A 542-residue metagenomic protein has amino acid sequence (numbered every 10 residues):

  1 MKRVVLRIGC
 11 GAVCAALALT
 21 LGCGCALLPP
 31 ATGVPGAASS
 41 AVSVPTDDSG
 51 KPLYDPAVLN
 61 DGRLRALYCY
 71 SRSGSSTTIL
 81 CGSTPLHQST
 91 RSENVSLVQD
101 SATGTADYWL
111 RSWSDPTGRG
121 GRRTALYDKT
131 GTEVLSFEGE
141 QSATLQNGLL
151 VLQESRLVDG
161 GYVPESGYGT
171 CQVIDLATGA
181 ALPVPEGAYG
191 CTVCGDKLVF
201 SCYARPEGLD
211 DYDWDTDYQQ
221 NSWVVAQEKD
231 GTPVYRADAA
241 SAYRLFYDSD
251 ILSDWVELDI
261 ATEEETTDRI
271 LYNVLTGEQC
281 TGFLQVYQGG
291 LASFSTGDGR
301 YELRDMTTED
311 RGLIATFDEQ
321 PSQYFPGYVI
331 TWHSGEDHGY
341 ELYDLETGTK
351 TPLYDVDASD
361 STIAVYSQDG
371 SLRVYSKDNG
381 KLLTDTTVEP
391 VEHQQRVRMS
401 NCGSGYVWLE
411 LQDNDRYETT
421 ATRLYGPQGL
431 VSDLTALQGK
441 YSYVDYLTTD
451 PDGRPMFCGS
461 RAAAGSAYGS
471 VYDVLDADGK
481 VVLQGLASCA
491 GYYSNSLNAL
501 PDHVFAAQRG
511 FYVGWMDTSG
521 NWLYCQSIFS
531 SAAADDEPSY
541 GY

Functional and structural regions predicted by a protein language model:
M1-V13: Bacterial N-terminal signal peptides that target proteins for export
T20-G24: C-terminal motif of bacterial Sec signal peptides marking the signal peptidase cleavage site
A26-V34: Bacterial lipoprotein signal-peptidase II cleavage site
G33-Y542: Residue-level detector of conserved, function-critical positions
